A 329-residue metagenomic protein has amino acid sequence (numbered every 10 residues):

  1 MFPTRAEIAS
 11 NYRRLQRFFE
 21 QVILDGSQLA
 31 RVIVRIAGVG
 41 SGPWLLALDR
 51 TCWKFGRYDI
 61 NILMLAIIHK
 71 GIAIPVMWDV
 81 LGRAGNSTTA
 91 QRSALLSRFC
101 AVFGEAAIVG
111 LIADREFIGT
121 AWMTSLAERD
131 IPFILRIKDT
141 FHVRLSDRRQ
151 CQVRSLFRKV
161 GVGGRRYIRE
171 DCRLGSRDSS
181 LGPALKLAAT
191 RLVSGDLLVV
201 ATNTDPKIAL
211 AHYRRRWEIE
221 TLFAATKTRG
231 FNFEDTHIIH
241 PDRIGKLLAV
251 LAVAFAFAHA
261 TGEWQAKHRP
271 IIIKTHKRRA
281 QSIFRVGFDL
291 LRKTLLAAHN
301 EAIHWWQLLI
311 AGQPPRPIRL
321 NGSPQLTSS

Functional and structural regions predicted by a protein language model:
M1-R5: DNA-recognition alpha helix
A6-N11, G26-I33, G40-W44, F55-Y58 (+1 more regions): Single, function-defining residue in the core of a domain
I8-Q21: Major-groove recognition helix of helix-turn-helix-like DNA-binding domains
Q21, G42-L45, R50-T51: Short, surface-exposed loop/strand segments
I33-I36, D49: Short, compositionally biased leader-like segments
D49-I62: An active-site-proximal beta-strand-loop segment
